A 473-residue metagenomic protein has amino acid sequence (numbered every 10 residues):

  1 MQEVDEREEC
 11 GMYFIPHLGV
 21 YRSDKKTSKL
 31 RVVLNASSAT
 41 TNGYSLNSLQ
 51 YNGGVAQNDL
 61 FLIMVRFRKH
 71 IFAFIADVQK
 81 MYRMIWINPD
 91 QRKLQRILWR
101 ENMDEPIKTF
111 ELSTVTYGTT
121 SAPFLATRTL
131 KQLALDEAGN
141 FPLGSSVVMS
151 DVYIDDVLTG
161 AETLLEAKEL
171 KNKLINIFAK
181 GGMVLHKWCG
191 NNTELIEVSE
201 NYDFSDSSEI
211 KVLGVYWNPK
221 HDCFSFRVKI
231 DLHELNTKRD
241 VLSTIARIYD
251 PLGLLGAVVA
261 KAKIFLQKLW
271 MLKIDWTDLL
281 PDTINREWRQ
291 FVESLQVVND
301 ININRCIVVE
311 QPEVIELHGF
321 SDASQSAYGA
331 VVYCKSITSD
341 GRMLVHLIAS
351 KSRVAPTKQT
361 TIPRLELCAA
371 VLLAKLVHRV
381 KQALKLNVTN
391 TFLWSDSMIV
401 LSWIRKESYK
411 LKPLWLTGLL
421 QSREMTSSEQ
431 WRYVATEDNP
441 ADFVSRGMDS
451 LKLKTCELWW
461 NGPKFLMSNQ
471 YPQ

Functional and structural regions predicted by a protein language model:
M1-V55, E162, K187, E194-W217 (+3 more regions): Conserved beta-strand/loop block within the catalytic cores of divalent metal-dependent phospho-transfer/hydrolysis
Q2-R128, S225-K268: Catalytic-core region of right-hand nucleic acid polymerases
V4-R7, I71, I75, T159-C223 (+2 more regions): Polymerase palm active-site segment centered on the conserved acidic dipeptide of motif C
A39-L49, M84-W86, D90, S146-G181 (+2 more regions): Catalytic palm subdomain of template-directed nucleic-acid polymerases, centered on the conserved carboxylate motif
Y44, F61-R68, E111, V148 (+2 more regions): C-terminal reverse transcriptase regions that engage the nucleic-acid substrate
V55, I107-K131, S336-C368, K406: A short, polar/acidic, helix/strand-boundary loop motif
P123-E169, K173, K375-L393: Active-site palm subdomain of RNA-directed nucleic acid polymerases
D151, L372-P440: RNase H catalytic domain
